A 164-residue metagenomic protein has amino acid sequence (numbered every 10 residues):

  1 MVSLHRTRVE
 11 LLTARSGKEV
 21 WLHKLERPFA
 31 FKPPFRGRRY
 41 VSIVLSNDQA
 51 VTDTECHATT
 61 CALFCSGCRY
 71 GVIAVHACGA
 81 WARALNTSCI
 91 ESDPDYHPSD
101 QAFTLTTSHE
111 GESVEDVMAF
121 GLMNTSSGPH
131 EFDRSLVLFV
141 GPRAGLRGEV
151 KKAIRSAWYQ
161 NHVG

Functional and structural regions predicted by a protein language model:
V2-G164: ATP-dependent carboxylate-amine ligase
